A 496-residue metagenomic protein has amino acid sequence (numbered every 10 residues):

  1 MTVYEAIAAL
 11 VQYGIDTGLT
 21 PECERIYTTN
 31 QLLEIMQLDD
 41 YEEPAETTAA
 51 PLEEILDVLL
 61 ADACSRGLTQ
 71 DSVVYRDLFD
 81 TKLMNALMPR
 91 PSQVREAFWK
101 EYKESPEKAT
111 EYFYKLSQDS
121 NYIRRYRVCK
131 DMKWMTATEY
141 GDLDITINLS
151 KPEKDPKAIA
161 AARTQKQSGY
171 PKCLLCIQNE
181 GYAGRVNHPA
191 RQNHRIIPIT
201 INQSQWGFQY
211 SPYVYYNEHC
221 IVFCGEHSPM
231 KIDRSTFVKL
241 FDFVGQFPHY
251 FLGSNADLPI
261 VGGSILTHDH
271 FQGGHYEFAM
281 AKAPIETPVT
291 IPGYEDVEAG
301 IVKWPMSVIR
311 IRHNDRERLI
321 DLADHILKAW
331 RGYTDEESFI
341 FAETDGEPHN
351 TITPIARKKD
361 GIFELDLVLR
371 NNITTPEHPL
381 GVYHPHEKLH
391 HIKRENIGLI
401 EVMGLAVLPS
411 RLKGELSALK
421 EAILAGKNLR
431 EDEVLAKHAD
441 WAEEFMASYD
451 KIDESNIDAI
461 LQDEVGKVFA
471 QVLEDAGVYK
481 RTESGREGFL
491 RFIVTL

Functional and structural regions predicted by a protein language model:
M1-P229, K303-P305, L319-A323, A329-L405 (+1 more regions): Active-site microenvironments that recognize anionic phosphate/pyrophosphate groups
N193-R195, G225-L252: Helical scaffold of the NTase/Pol beta-like nucleotidyltransferase catalytic core
W206-S211, T236, L240-V244, T290-V297: Structured alpha-helical segments in the cores of large, soluble enzyme domains
K239-F243, H325, V468: Amphipathic alpha-helical segments that form well-ordered structural scaffolds and often line/cohere around active
V244-T267, G273-H325, R331-T334: Catalytic or ion-translocation cores adjacent to nucleophile or general acid/base/metal-coordination motifs in diverse
